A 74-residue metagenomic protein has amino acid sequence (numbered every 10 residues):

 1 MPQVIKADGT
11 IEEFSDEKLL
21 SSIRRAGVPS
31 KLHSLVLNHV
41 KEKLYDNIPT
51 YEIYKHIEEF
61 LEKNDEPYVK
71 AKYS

Functional and structural regions predicted by a protein language model:
M1-S74: Long, C-terminal-biased catalytic regions of enzyme "large/alpha" subunits
